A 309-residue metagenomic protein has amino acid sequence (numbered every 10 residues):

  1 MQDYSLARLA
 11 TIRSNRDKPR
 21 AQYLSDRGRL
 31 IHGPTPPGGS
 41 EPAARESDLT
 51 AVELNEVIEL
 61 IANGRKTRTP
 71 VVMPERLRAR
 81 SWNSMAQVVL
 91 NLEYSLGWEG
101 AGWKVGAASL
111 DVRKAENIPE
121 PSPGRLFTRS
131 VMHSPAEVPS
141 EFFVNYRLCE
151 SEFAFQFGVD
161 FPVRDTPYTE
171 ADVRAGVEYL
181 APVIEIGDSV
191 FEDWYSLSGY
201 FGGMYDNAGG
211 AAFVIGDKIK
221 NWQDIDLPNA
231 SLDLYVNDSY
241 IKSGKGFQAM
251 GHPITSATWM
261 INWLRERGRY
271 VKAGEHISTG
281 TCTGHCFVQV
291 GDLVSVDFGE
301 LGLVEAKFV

Functional and structural regions predicted by a protein language model:
Q2-H32, P36: Contiguous bioactive effector segments
P42-H252, Q289, L293, L301-V309: Catalytic-core "active-site belt" of small-molecule-metabolizing enzymes, emphasizing His/Asp/Glu-rich regions
W82-N83, R267-R269, H285-C286: Short, surface-exposed secondary-structure edge patches
S256-W263: Short, well-ordered amphipathic alpha-helical segments that serve as non-catalytic structural scaffolds within diverse
G268-E275, T279: Beta-rich strand-turn-strand
